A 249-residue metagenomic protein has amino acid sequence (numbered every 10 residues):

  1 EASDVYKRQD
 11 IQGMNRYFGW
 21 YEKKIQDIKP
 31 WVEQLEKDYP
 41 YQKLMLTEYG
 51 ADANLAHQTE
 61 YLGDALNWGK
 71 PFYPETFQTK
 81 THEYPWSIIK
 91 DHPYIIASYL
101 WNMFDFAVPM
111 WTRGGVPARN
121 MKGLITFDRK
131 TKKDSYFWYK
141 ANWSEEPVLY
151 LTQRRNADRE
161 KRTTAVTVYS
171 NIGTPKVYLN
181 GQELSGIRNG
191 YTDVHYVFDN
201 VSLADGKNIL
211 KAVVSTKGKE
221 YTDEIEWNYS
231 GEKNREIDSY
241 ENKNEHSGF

Functional and structural regions predicted by a protein language model:
E1-Y6: Short, small-residue-biased leader/transition segments that mark boundaries at the very start of proteins
R8, N15-V108, F127, N142: Catalytic-core region of carbohydrate-active enzymes that cleave or remodel glycosidic bonds
K140-I172, E241-G248: Surface beta-strand/loop "capping" patches
T174-Y178: Beta-strand signatures of extracellular beta-sandwich domains
G190-V197: Aromatic sugar-binding surface patches on proteins that engage polysaccharides or sugar-phosphate polymers
V201-K207: Surface-exposed, short loops/turns at beta-strand junctions within beta-sandwich domains
G218-G231: Edge beta-strands of extracellular beta-sandwich domains
